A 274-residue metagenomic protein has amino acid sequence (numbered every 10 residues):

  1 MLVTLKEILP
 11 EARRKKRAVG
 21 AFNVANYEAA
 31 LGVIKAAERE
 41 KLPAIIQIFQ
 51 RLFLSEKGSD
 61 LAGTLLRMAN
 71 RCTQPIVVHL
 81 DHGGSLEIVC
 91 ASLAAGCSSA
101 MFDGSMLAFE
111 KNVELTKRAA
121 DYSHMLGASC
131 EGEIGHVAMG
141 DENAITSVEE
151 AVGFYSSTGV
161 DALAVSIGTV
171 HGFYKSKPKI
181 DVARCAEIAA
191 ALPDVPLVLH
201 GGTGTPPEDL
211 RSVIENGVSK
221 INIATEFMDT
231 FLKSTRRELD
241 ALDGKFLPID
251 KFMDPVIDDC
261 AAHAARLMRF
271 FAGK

Functional and structural regions predicted by a protein language model:
V3-E11, K15, N26-L52, S59-P75 (+5 more regions): Alpha/beta enzyme core
A18, G104, P248-F252: Short amphipathic alpha-helical segments at helix-loop
V19-N26, R51-L54, M253: Short, N-terminal intrinsically disordered low-complexity segments that are rich in Pro/Gly and polar/charged residues
G20-V24, V78-G83, V195-G204: Histidine-centered catalytic micro-motifs
N23, E150-A151, L242, P248: A general marker of short, structured functional hotspots
H79, E131-E133, V198, L267: Generic enzyme active-site microenvironment
P206-K274: C-terminal alpha-helical cap/extension of soluble enzyme domains
